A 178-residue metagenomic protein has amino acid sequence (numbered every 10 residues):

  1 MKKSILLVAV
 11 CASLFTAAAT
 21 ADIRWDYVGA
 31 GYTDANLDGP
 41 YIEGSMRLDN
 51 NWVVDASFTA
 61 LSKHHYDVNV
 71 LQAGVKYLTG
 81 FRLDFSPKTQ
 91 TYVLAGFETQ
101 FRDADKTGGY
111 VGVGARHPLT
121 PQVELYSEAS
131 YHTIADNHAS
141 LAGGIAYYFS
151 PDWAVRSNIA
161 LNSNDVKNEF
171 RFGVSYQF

Functional and structural regions predicted by a protein language model:
M1-W25: Cleavable N-terminal export/targeting peptides
A19-S62: Short glycine/proline- and aromatic-enriched beta-strand/turn motifs that initiate or cap beta-hairpins
D26, N50-A56, F81-T91, L119-S127 (+1 more regions): Repeated loop/turn-to-beta-strand initiation elements of outer-membrane beta-barrel proteins
V28-A30, G44, V54-A56, V93-A95 (+5 more regions): Membrane-embedded beta-strand positions of outer-membrane beta-barrel proteins
G31-Y41, L61-N69, T99-G109, Y131-L141 (+1 more regions): Solvent-exposed loop/turn segments connecting transmembrane beta-strands in outer-membrane beta-barrel proteins
M46, Y77-L83, T99, A115-H117 (+4 more regions): Residue-level signature of outer-membrane beta-barrel architecture
A60-F101: Mid-chain, structured segments of secreted extracytoplasmic proteins
A73-Y77, G143-Y148, D152, K167-F178: Outer-membrane beta-barrel "beta-signal"
